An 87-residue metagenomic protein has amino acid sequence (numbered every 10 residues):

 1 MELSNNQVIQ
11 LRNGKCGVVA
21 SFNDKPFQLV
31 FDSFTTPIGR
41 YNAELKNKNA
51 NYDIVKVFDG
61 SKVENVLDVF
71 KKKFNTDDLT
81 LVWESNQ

Functional and structural regions predicted by a protein language model:
M1-N13: Short coil-to-beta transition motif at edge beta-strands of beta-rich domains
N6, P26, I54: Exposed beta-strand and adjacent loop surfaces of beta-rich binding modules that mediate intermolecular recognition
I9-Q10, A20, V57: Short aromatic-centered micro-motifs
N13-V18, D78: Short small/polar-residue motifs
C16-F27: Short beta-strand-centered aromatic/proline hotspots
Q28-D32: SH3/SH3-like beta-barrel fold
F34-Q87: Intrinsically disordered, low-complexity, charged/polar segments
